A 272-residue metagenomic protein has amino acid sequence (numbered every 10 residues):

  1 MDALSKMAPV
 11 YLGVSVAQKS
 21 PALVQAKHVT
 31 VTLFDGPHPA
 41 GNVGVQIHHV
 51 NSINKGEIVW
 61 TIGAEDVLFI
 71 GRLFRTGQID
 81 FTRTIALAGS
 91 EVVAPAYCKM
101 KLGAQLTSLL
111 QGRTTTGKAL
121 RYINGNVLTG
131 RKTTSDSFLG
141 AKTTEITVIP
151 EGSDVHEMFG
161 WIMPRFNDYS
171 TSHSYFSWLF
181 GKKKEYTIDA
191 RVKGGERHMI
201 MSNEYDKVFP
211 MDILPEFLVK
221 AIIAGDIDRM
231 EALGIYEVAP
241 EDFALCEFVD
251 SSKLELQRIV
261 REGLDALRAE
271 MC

Functional and structural regions predicted by a protein language model:
D2-S108, G112-C272: Buried, small/hydrophobic-residue-enriched core segments of structured protein domains
